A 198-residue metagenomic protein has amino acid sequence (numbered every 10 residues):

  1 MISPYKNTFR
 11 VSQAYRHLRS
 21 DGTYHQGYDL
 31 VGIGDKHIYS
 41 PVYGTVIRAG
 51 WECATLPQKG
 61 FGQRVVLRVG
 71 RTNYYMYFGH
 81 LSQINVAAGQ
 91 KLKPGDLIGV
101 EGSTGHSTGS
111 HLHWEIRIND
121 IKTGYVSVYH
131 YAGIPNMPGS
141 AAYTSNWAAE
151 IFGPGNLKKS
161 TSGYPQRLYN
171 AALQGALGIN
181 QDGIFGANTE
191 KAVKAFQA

Functional and structural regions predicted by a protein language model:
R10-V42, W51, I118: Short glycine/threonine/proline-enriched tight-turn/helix- or strand-capping micro-motif at secondary-structure
H25, S40-N85, S110-I118: Zn2+-dependent peptidoglycan hydrolase active-site motif and core
H37-A49, V86-E101: Short, well-structured beta-strand-loop connectors
Y43, G89, Y129, N170-Q174 (+1 more regions): Extracytoplasmic/secreted envelope proteins and their assembly/folding machinery, especially bacterial periplasmic
P57-R68, Q90-A142: Conserved, short, structured surface segments that act as functional micro-motifs
M137-G183: Acidic, Ser/Thr/Pro/Gly-enriched interdomain connector segments
A192-Q197: N-terminal amphipathic alpha-helical interaction or autoinhibitory segments
